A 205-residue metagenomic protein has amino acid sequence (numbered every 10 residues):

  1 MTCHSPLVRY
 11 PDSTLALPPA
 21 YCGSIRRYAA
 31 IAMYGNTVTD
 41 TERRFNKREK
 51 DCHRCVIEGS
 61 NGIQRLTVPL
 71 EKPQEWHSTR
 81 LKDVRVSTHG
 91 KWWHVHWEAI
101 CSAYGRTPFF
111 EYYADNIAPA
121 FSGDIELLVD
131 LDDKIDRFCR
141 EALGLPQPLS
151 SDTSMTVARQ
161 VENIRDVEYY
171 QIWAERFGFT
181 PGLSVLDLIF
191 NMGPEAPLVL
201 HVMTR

Functional and structural regions predicted by a protein language model:
T2-R205: Residues lining hydrophobic/aromatic ligand-binding pockets adjacent to catalytic sites
